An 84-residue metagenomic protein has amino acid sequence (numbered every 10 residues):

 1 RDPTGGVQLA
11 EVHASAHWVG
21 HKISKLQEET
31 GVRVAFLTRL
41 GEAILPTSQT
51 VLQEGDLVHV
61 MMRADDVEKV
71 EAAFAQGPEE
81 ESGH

Functional and structural regions predicted by a protein language model:
R1-W18: Flexible, Lys/Arg-rich cytosolic regulatory linkers and terminal tails that connect or flank
A14-G77, E81-H84: Cytosolic Rossmann-like ligand/nucleotide-binding regulatory domains
